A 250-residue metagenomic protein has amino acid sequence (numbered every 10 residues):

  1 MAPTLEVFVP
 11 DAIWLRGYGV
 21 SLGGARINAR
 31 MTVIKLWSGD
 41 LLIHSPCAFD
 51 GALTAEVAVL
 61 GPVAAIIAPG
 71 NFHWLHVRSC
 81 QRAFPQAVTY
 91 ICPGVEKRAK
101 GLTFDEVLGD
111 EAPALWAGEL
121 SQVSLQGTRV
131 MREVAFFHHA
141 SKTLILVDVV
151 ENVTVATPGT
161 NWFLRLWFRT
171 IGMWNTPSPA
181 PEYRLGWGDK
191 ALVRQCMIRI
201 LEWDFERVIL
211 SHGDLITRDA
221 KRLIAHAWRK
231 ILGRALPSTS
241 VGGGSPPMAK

Functional and structural regions predicted by a protein language model:
A2-V9, I13-R16, S21, L42-I43 (+1 more regions): Metallo-beta-lactamase
F8, C92-E133, H139-A140, G188 (+1 more regions): Metallo-beta-lactamase
S21-A65: Pre-active-site segment of Zn-dependent metallo-hydrolases
H44-S45, A64-N71, Y90-C92, I145-V147 (+1 more regions): Active-site neighborhood of phospho(di)ester-bond hydrolases with catalytic His/Asp-centered motifs
C47-D50, G70-H73, G127-V130, A191-L192: Short beta->alpha connector loops
D50-T54, W74-R78, M131-E133, T217: Short, well-ordered alpha-helical microsegments
E56-L115, R229: Active-site HxH/HxHxD metal-binding segment of metal-dependent hydrolases
L232-K250: A short, highly charged, low-complexity intrinsically disordered segment
